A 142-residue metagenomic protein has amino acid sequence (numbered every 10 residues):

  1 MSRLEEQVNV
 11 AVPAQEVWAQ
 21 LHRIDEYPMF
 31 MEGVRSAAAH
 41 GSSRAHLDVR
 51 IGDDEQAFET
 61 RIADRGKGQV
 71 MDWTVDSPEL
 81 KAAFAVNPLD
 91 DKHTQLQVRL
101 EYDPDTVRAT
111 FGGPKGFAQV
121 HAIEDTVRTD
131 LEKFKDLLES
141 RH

Functional and structural regions predicted by a protein language model:
M1, R23, R35-S36, F58-T60 (+1 more regions): Short amphipathic alpha-helical segments, especially helix-boundary/capping motifs
M1-L4, V8-A11, W18, Q56-A57 (+2 more regions): Membrane-targeting and insertion segments and their boundary/processing signals
M1-N9, H93-Q95, D125-R128, S140: Hydrophobic-ligand-binding modules of eukaryotic lipid transfer/binding families
M1-S42, K133-D136: Hydrophobic ligand-binding cavity/cleft-lining segments
L4-E5, A14, V49, W73 (+2 more regions): A general structural-boundary detector
V12-A14, I51-D53, D64-G66, P88 (+1 more regions): Beta-strand elements of well-folded, non-transmembrane domains
P28-M29, A38-K81, K92-Q97, T129-H142: Glycine-rich portal/gate segments that line the openings of hydrophobic small-molecule binding cavities
T74-T129, D136: Beta-strand/loop substructures that line and gate deep hydrophobic ligand-binding cavities in soluble
